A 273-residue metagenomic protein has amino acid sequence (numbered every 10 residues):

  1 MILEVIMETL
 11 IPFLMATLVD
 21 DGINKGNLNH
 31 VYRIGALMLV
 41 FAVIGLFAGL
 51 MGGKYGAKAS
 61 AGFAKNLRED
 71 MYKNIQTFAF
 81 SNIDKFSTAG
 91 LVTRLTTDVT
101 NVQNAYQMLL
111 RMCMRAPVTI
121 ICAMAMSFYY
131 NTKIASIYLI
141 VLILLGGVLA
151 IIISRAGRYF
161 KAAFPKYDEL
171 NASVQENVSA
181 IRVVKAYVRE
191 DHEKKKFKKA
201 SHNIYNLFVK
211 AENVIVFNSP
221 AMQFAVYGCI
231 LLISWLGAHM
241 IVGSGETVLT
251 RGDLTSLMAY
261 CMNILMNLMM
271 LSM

Functional and structural regions predicted by a protein language model:
M1-E8, I23-A64, D84, L249-A259: Transmembrane-helix motif of ABC transporter permease domains
M1-I6, F47, Q107-A163, W235-L249: Transmembrane helices of ABC transporter permease
I11-M15, A36, G52, G56 (+7 more regions): Hydrophobic/aromatic residues in alpha-helical transmembrane segments
M15-G22, G56-A59, I75, I83 (+7 more regions): Hydrophobic alpha-helical interface/terminus motif in multipass membrane transporters
N24-R33, M126-I140, K210-M273: Helix-loop-helix
F41-S60, R111-V118, L139-P165, I215-S219 (+2 more regions): Alpha-helical transmembrane segments of multi-pass membrane proteins
T77-S81, T97-Y106, L110, M114 (+3 more regions): An intracellular "coupling" helix at the cytosolic face of ABC transporter transmembrane type-1 domains
F80, K85, N131-T132, A186-R189 (+1 more regions): Short, conserved catalytic or interaction motifs in soluble domains
